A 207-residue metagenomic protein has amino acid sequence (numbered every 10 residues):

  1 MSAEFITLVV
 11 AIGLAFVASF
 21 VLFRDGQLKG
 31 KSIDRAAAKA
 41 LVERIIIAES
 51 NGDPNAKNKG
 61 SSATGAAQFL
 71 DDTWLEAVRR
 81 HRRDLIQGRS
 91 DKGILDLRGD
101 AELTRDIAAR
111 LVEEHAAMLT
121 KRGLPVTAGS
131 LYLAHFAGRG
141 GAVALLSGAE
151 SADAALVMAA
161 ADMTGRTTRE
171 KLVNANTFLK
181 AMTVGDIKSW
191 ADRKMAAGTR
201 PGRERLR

Functional and structural regions predicted by a protein language model:
S2-A56, R98-G123, M195-L206: Export/targeting segments at the very N-terminus of extracytoplasmic proteins
A40, T64, V126-A128: Extracytoplasmic
K57-G88, S151-L156: Short, surface-exposed glycine/acidic/tryptophan-bearing loops
D71, L75-Y132, F136-A144: Alpha-helical segment that forms one wall of the substrate-binding/catalytic cleft in peptidoglycan-active domains
G129-V184: Catalytic and substrate-binding regions of cell-wall glycan-acting enzymes that process beta-1,4-linked
N174-R207: Low-complexity, Gly/Ser/Thr/Pro-rich intrinsically disordered linker/tail segments
